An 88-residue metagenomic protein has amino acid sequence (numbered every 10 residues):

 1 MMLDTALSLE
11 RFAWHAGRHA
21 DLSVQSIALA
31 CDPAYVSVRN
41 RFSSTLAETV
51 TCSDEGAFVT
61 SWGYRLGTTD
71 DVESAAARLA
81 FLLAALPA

Functional and structural regions predicted by a protein language model:
M1-Y35, R65-L66: Negatively charged, low-complexity tracts enriched in Asp/Glu with abundant Ser/Thr
A6, S43, A76-A80: Generic N-terminal initiation segments characterized by hydrophobic and/or small/turn-forming residues
D21, T45, F81-A85: Acidic/proline-rich low-complexity IDRs
I27-L29, T51-S53, L83: Short beta-strand micro-motifs enriched in acidic
S43-T69: Intrinsically disordered, low-complexity regulatory segments enriched in Ser/Thr/Pro and charged residues
Y64-A88: Ampiphathic alpha-helical segments that act as solvent-exposed interaction surfaces
